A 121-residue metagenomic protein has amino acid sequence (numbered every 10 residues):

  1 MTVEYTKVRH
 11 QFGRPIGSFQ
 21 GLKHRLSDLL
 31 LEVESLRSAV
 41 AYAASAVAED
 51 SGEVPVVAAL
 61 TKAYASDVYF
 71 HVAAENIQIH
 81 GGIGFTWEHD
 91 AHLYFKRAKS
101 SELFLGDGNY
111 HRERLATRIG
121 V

Functional and structural regions predicted by a protein language model:
M1-V121: Alpha-helical interface subdomain recognition
